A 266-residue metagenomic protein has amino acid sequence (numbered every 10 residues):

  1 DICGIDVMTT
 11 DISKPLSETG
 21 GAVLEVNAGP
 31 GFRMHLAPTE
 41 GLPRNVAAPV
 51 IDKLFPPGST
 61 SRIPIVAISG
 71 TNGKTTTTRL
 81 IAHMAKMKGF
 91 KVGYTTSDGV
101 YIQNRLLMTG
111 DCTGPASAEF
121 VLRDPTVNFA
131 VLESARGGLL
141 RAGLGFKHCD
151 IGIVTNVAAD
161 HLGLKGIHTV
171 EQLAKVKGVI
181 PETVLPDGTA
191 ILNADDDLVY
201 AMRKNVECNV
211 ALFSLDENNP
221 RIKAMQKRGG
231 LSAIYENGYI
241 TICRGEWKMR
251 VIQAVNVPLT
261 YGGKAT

Functional and structural regions predicted by a protein language model:
D1-A67: ATP-dependent carboxylate activation and anion-phosphoryl transfer catalytic cores that bind Mg-ATP to form
T19, K147-H148, N205-C208: Short, structured coil segments at secondary-structure junctions
P57-L106: Walker A (P-loop) phosphate-binding motif
A67, V131-E133, I153: Structural motif
K91-V92, F129, A190, V210: Hydrophobic anchor at the start of a short beta-strand that flanks the dinucleotide cofactor-binding loop
L106-A142, F146: Conserved nucleotide-sensing/catalytic segment adjacent to the nucleotide-binding pocket in NTP-handling enzymes
N128, D150, G188: Conserved acidic residues
I153-T266: Acidic, Mg2+-coordinating active-site environments of NTP-dependent enzymes
